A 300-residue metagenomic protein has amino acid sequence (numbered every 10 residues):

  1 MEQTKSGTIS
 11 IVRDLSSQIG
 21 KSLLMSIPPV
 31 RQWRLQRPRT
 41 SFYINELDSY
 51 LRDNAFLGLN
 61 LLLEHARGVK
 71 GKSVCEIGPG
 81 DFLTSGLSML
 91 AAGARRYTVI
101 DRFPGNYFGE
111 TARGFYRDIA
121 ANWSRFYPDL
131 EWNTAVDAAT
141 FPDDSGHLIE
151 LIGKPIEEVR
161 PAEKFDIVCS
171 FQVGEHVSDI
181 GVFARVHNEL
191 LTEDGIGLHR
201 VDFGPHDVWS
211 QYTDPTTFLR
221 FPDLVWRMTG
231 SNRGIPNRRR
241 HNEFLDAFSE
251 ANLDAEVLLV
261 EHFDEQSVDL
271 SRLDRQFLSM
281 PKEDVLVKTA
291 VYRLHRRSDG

Functional and structural regions predicted by a protein language model:
Q3, G7, L245-E250, D254-G300: A C-terminal cap/extension of S-adenosyl-L-methionine-dependent methyltransferases that defines the acceptor-substrate
K70-D81: Conserved class I S-adenosyl-L-methionine
Y116-I156: S-adenosyl-L-methionine
G153-V168: A short acidic, Gly/Pro-enriched loop at the edge of an enzyme's catalytic core that lines a small-molecule cofactor
D166-D179: A short SAM/SAH-binding and catalytic strip from SAM-dependent methyltransferases
G181-I196: A short glycine-rich, Lys/Arg-flanked "PGG" loop and its adjoining helix->strand segment in the class I
I196-D223: Conserved class I S-adenosyl-L-methionine
P205, V225-N242: Acceptor-substrate binding/catalytic loop of class I
